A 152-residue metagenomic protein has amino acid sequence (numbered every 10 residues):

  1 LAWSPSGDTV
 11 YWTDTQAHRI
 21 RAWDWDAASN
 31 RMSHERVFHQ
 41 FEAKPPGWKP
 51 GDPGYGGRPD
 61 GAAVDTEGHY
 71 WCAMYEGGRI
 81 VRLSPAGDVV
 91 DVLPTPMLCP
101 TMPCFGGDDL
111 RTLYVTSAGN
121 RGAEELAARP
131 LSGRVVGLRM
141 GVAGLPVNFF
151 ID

Functional and structural regions predicted by a protein language model:
L1-T9, F41-H69, P96-R111: Beta-rich, blade/repeat-based domains predominating in secreted/periplasmic proteins but also intracellular
W12-T13, C72-A73, Y114-T116: Residue position within the beta-strands of beta-propeller blades
T15, W25, Y75, A118-N120: Short loop/turn segments immediately following the C-termini of beta-strands
H18-R21, G78-I80, R121-A123, V135: Structural signal for beta-propeller blades
W23-R31, M140-L145: Short loop/turn segments immediately following beta-strands, especially the blade-tip and inter-blade linker loops
R31-E42, D91-P94, V147-D152: Beta-propeller fold detector
G77-V92, L98-C99, F105-G107, L113: Flexible "stalk/tail and boundary" regions
C104-D152: Blade-level signature of beta-propeller repeat domains, shared across WD40, Kelch, NHL, RCC1 and BNR/Asp-box propellers
